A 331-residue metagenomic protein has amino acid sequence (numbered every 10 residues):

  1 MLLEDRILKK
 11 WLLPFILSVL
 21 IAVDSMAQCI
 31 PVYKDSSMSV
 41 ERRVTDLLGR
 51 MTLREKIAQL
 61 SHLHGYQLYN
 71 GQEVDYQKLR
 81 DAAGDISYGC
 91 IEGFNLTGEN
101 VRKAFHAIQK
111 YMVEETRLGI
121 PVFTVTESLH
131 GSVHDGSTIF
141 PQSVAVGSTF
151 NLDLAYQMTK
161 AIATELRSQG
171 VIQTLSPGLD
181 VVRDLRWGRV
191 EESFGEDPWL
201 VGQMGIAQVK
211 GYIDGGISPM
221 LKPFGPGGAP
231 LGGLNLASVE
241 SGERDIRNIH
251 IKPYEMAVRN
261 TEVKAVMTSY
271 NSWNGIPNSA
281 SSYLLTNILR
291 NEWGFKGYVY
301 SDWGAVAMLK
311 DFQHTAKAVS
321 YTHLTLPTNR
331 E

Functional and structural regions predicted by a protein language model:
M1-L8: N-terminal secretory signal peptides that target proteins for export/translocation
D5, V19, H323-L326: A detector of low-complexity, intrinsically disordered, Ser/Thr/Gly/Pro/Ala-rich segments
P14-A22: Bacterial N-terminal signal peptides
A27-L326, R330: Glycoside hydrolase catalytic-domain context in secreted enzymes
